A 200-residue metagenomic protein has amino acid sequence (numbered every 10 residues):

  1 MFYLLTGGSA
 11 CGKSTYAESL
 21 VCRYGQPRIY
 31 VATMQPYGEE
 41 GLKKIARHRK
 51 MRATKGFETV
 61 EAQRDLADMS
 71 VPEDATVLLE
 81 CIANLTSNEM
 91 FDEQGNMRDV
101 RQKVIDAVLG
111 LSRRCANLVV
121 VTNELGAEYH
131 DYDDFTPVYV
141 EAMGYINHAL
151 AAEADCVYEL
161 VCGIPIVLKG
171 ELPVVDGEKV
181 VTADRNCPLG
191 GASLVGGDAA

Functional and structural regions predicted by a protein language model:
F2-V71: Conserved P-loop
Y3-L5, R28, A75-N84, A116-V120: Generic beta-sheet signal
A17, H48, L78, N123 (+1 more regions): Residue-level signal for inorganic ion chemistry
M34, Q63, I82-A83, E124-L125 (+1 more regions): Short, flexible active-site-adjacent loop segments at beta-strand->alpha-helix junctions, enriched in small/polar
T54-K55, E73, R114, E153: Structured helix-beta-strand junction loops
K55-K103: Helix-adjacent hinge/juxtasegments
T86-C187, G196-A200: Replace "adjacent to P-loop NTPase cores in ATP/GTP-dependent enzymes" with "adjacent to NTP-binding cores
G191-S193: Gram-positive cell-envelope targeting signals
